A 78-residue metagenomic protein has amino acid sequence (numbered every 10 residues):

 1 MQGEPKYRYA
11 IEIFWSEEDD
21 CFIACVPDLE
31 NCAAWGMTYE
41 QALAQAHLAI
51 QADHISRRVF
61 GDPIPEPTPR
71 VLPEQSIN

Functional and structural regions predicted by a protein language model:
M1-A10, A44-N78: Short, charged, surface-exposed hinge/linker loops at domain edges that act as mobile lids or interdomain connectors
F14-L29: Short aromatic-glycine-(Arg/Gly/Cys) micro-motifs in beta-strand/loop hairpins
E30-Q41: A short, exposed loop/beta-hairpin motif centered on an aromatic-Gly-Thr core
